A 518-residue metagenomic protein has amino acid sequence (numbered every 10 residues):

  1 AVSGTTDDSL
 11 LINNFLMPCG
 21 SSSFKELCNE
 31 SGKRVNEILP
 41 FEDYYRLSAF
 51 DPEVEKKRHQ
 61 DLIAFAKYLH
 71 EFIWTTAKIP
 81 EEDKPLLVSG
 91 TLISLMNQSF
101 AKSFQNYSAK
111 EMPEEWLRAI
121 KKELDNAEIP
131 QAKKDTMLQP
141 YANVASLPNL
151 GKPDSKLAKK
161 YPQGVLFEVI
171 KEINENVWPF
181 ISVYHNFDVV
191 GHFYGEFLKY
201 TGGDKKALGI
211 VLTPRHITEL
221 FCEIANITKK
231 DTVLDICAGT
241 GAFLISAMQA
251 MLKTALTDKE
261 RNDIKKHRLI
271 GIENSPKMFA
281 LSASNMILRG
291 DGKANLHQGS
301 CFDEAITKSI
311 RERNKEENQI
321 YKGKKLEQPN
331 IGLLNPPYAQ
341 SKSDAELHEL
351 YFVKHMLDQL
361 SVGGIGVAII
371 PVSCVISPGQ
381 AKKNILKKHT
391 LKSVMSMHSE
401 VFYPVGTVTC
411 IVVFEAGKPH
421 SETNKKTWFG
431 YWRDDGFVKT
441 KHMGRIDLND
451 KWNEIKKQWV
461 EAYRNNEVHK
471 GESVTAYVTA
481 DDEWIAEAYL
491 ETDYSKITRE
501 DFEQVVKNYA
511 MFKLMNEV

Functional and structural regions predicted by a protein language model:
A1-S23: Nucleic-acid nuclease catalytic cores
F15-E53, E168-I173, K230-D231: Long, acidic, intrinsically disordered low-complexity segments
K25, I310-V518: A conserved structural/catalytic subdomain of Rossmann-like adenosyl-cofactor enzymes
N29-A101: Non-catalytic accessory regions of SAM-dependent methyltransferases
I63-W74, E82-Q98, Y184-L212, H216-E223: S-adenosyl-L-methionine
S89-I93, N97-T201: Long recognition/docking surfaces used for binding and targeting
A207-E316, G323, E327, I331-L334 (+4 more regions): Conserved S-adenosyl-L-methionine
